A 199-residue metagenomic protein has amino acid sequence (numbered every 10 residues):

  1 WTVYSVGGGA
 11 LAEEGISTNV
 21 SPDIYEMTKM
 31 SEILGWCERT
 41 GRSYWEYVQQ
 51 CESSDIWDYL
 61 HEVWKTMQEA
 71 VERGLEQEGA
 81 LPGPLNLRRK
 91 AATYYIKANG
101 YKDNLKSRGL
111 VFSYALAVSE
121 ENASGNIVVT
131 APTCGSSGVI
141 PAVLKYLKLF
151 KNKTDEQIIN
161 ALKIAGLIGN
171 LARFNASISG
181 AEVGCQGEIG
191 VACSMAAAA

Functional and structural regions predicted by a protein language model:
W1, N122, G187: Functionally constrained cores in energy, signaling, and assembly domains
W1-Y101: C-terminal regulatory domains involved in ligand/effector binding and gene-expression control
N19-S21, L85, Y146-L147, N152 (+2 more regions): Generic alpha-helical propensity signal that fires on short helical segments and nearby coil/disordered stretches
C37, C51, C134-G135, C185 (+1 more regions): Generic recognition of cysteine residues
S54, D58-G184: Accessory "access/gating" subregions that flank catalytic or transport cores
A176-A199: C-terminal catalytic subdomain
